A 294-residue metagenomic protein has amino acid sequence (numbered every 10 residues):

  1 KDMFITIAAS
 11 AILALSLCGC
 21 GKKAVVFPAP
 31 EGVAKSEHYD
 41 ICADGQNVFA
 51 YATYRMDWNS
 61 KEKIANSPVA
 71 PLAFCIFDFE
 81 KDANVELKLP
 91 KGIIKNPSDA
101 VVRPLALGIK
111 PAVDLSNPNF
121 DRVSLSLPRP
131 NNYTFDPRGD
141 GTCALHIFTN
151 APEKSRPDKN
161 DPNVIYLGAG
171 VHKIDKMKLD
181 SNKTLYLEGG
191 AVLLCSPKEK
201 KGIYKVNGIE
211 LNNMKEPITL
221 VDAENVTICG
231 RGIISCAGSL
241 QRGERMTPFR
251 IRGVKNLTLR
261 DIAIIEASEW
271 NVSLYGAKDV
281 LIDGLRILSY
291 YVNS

Functional and structural regions predicted by a protein language model:
K1-I7: Bacterial N-terminal signal peptides that target proteins for export
S16-G19: C-terminal motif of bacterial Sec signal peptides marking the signal peptidase cleavage site
A24-K159: Beta-strand-enriched, solvent-exposed domains that form extended recognition/catalytic surfaces
V123-L127, H172-T184, L194-C229, S239-N256 (+1 more regions): Extracellular beta-strand-rich solenoid/capping regions of secreted or surface-exposed proteins that bind or remodel
R138, T149-K183, P197: N-terminal domain-start segments of secreted/luminal proteins
C143, V192-C195, I234-S235: Short loop/beta submotifs within extracellular cysteine-rich repeat domains
G189, E224-S235, K255-E266, K278-Y291: Right-handed parallel beta-helix
L193-C195, N212, L285-S294: Long amphipathic alpha-helical scaffold regions
